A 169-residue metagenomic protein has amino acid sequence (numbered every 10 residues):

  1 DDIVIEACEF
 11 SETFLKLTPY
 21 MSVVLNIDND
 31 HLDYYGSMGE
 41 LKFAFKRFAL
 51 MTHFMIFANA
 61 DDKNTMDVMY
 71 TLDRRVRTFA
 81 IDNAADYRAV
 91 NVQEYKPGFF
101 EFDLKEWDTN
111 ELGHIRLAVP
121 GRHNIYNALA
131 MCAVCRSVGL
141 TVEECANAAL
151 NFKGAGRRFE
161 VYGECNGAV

Functional and structural regions predicted by a protein language model:
D2, Y20, F54: Conserved acidic residues
D2-F10, V169: Switch II (G3) loop of P-loop NTPases
F10-T18: Switch II of P-loop NTPase G domains
V23-V169: Acidic, Mg2+-coordinating active-site environments of NTP-dependent enzymes
